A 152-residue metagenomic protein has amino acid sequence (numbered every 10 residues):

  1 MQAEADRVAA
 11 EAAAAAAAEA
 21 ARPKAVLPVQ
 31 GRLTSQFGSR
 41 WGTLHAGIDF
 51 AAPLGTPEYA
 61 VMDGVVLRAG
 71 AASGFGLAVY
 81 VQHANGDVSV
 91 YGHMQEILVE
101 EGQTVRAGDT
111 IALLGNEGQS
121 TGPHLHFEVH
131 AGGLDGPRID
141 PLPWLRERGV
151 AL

Functional and structural regions predicted by a protein language model:
M1-R22: Alpha-helical oligomerization segments with coiled-coil/rod-like character
A25-L152: Catalytic cores of peptidoglycan-degrading enzymes
